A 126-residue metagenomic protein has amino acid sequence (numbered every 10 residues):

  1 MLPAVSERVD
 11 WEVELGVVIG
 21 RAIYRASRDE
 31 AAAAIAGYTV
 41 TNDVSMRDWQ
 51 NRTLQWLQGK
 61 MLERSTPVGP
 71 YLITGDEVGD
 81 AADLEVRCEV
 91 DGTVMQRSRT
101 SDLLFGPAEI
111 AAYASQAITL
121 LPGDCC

Functional and structural regions predicted by a protein language model:
L2-V9, E14-L15, I23-E30, L57-K60 (+1 more regions): A generic local secondary-structure boundary/capping motif
V5-S6, W11-E14, A33-A36, A82-L84 (+1 more regions): Short coil/turn connectors at secondary-structure junctions
E14-V18, T39, R87: Residues embedded in well-ordered beta-strands
G16-R21, T119, G123: Short, conserved beta-strand element in jelly-roll/cupin
S27-T39: Short Gly/aromatic-enriched secondary-structure transition segments
R47-C126: Catalytic-pocket segment enriched in acidic/His residues
